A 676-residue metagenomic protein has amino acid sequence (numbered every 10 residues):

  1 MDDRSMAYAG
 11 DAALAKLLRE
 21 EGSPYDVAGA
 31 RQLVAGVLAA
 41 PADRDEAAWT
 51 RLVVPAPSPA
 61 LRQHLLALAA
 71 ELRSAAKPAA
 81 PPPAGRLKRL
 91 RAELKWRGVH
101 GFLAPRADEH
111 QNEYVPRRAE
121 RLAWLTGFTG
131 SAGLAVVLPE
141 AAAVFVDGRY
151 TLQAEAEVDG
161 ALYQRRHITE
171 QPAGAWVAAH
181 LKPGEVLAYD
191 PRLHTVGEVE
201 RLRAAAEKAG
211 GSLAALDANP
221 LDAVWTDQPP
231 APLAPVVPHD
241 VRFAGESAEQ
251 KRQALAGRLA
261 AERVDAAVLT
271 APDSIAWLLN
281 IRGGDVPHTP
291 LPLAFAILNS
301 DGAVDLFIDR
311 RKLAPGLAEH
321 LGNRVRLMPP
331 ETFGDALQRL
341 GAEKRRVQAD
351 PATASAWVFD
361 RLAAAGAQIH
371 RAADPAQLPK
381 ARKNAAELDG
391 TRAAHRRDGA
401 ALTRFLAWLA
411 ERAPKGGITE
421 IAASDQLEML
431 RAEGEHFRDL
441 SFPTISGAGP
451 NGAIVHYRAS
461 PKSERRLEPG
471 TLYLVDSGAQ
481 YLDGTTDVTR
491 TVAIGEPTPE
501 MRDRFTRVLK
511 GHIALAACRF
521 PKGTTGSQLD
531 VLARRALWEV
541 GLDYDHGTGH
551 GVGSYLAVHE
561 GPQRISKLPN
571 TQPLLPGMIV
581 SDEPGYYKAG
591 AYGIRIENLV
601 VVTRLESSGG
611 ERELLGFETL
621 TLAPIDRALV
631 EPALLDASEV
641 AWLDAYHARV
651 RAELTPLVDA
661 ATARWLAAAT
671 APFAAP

Functional and structural regions predicted by a protein language model:
M1-A80: Domain-length accessory/inserted modules outside core catalytic folds
P81-P676: Active-site neighborhoods and metal-handling regions in enzymes and metal-associated proteins
